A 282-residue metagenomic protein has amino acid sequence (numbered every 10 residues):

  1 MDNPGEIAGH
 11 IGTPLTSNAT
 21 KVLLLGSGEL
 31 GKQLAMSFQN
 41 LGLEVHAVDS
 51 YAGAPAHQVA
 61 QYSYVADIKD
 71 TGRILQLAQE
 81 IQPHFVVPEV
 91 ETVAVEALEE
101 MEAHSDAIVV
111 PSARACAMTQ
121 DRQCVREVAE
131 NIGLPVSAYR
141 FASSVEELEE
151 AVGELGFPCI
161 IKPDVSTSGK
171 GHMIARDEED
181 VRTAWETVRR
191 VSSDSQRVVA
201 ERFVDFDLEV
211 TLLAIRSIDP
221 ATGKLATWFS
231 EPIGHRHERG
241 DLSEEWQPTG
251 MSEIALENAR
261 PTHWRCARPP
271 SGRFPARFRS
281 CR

Functional and structural regions predicted by a protein language model:
M1-A115, T119-Q120, E146: ATP-binding N-terminal substructure of ATP-dependent carboxylate-amine bond-forming enzymes
T16, H57, E80, G133 (+2 more regions): Alpha-helix termination/capping residues and helix-transition junctions
L24, M118-T211, I215-E238, L242-P269: Active-site nucleotide/adenylate-binding loops and adjacent lid/helix of ATP-dependent enzymes
S50, S230-P232, S280: Short beta-strand/turn micro-motifs at beta-sheet edges
E89-E91, E201, E209, R279: Acidic-residue sensor for enzyme active/binding pockets
S271-R282: Conserved metal-phosphate-binding beta-hairpin within the catalytic cores of diverse ATP-dependent phosphoryl-transfer
